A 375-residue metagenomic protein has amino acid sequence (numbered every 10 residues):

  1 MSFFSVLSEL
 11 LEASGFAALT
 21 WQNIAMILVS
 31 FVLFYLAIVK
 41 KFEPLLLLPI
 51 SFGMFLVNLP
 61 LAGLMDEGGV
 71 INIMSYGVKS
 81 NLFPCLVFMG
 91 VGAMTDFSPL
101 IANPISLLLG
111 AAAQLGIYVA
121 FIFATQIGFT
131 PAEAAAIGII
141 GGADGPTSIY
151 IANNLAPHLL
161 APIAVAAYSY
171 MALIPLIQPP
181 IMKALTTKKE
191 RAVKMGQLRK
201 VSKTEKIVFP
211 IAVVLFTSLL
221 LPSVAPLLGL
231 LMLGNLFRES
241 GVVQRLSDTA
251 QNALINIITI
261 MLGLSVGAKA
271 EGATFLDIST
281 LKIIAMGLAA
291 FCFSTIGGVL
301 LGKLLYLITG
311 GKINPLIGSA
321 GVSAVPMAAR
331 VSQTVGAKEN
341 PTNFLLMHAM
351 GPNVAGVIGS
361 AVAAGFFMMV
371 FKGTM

Functional and structural regions predicted by a protein language model:
M1-G69: N-terminal alpha-helical transmembrane segments of multi-pass membrane transport and channel/translocase proteins
L33, F55-L56, G77-I101, G234-F237 (+1 more regions): Hydrophobic transmembrane alpha-helices of secondary-active transporters and Na+-translocating membrane complexes
V39-L47, L64-M74, M94-L109, V243-Q251 (+3 more regions): Interfacial helix-loop-helix linkers and transmembrane-helix boundary segments in multi-pass membrane proteins
Y76, S80, F88-M94, L109-V119 (+4 more regions): Alpha-helical membrane segments and immediately flanking helix-loop junctions that form or couple to the substrate/ion
L100-F121, E271-G298, A349-N353: Entry/N-cap segments of selected transmembrane alpha helices and their immediately preceding amphipathic helices
L159-L176, M286-S294, I317-A320: Alpha-helical transmembrane segments
S169-V242: Membrane-embedded hairpin module used as a gating/binding unit in multi-pass transport and secretion proteins
V214-G298: Transmembrane helical segments that form the transport core of multi-pass membrane transport proteins
